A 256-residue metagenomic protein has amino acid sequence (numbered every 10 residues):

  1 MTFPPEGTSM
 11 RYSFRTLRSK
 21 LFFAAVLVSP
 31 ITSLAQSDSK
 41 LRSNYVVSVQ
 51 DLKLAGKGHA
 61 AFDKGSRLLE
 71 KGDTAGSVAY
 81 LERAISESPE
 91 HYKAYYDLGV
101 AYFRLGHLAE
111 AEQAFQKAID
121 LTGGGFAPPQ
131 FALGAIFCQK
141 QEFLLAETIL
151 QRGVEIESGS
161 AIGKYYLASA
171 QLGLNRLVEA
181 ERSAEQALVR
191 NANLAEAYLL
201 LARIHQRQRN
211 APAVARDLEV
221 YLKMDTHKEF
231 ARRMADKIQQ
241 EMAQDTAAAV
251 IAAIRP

Functional and structural regions predicted by a protein language model:
D38-V49, R207, P212-P256: Terminal, low-structured helical/coil segments at or just beyond the last alpha-helical repeat
N44-A60: TPR-adjacent "capping" and linker segments in tetratricopeptide-repeat scaffold/adaptor proteins
D51, G58, Y92-K93, F126-P128 (+3 more regions): Helix-start (N-cap) detector for alpha-helical repeat units in TPR-like alpha-solenoids, especially tetratricopeptide
E70-E82, R104-K117, K140-R152, L174-Q186 (+2 more regions): Structural signature of tandem alpha-helical TPR/SEL1-like repeats, specifically the intra-repeat loop/turn
E87, L121-T122, I156, R190 (+1 more regions): Structural marker of alpha-solenoid helical repeat scaffolds
D97, F131-A132, Y166, L200 (+1 more regions): Canonical tetratricopeptide repeat
